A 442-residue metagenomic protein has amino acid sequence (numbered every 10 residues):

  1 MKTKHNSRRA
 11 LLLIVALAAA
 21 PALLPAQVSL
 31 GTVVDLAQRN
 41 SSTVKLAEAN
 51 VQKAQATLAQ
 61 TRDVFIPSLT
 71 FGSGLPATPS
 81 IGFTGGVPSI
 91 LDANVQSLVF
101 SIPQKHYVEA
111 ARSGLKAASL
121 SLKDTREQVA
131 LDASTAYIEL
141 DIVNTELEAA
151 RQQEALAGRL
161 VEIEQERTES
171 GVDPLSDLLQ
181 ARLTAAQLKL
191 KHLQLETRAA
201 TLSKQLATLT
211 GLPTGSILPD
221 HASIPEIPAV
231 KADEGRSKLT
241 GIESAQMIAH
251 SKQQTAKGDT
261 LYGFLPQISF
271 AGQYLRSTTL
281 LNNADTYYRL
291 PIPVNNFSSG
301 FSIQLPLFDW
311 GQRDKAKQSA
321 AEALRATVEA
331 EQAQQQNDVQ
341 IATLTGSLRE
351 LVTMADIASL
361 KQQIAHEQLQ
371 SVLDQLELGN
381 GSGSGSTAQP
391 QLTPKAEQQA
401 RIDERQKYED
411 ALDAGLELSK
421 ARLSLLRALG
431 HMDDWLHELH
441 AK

Functional and structural regions predicted by a protein language model:
M1-H5, I14, V28, R126-E243 (+4 more regions): Periplasmic alpha-helical coiled-coil/stalk elements that build and connect Gram-negative outer-membrane
L12-A22: Bacterial N-terminal signal peptides
L24-T70, G74, V99, R112 (+8 more regions): Bacterial Sec-pathway N-terminal export signals of envelope proteins
D35-K45, Q52-P67, A93-A110, L120-E127 (+7 more regions): A glycine-/polar-enriched beta->alpha junction
L46-T61, T125, V129-E148, R159 (+5 more regions): Amphipathic alpha-helical coiled-coil segments
T70-Y107, S223-I227, S269-F308, L439-K442: Small/polar, glycine/serine/threonine/aspartate-rich low-complexity segments that form flexible
V87, H106-G114, Q153: "Short basic amphipathic alpha-helical interaction patches in structured regions
